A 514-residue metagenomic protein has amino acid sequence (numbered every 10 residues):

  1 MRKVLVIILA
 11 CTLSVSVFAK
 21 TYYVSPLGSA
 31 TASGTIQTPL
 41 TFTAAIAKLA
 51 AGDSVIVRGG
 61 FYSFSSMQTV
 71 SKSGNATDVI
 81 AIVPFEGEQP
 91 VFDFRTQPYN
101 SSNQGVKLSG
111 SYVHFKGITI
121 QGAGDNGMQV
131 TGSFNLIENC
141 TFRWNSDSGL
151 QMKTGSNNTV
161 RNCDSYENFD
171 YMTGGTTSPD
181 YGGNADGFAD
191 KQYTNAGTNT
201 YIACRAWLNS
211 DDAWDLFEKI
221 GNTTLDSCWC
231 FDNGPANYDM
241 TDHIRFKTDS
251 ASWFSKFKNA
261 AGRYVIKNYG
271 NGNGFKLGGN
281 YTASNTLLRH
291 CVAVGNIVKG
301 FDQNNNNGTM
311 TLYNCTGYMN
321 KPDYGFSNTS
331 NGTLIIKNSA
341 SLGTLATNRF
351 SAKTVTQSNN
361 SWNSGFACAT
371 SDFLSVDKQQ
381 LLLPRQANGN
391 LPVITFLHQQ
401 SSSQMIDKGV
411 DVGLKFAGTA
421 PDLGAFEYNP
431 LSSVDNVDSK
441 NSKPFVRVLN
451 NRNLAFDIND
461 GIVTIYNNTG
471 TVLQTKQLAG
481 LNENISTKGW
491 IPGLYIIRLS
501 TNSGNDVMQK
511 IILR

Functional and structural regions predicted by a protein language model:
V24-R58, S63-F64, D422, V472-L473: Acidic Gly/Asp/Thr-rich repetitive segments characteristic of extracellular carbohydrate-active and adhesion proteins
Q37, G59, F64, S73-G124 (+2 more regions): Right-handed parallel beta-helix/beta-spiral solenoid domain characteristic of secreted/periplasmic
R58, V83-F85, S109, K116 (+24 more regions): Feature marks extracellular polysaccharide-active and adherence modules
G60, S111, S133, L481 (+1 more regions): A glycine-anchored, Pro-Gly-centered beta-turn/N-cap motif
S65-S66, S71, S227, Y281-T395: Predominantly extracellular beta-rich ligand-binding scaffolds that present long acidic/polar faces for carbohydrate
M67-S71, F94-V106, G122-Q129, W144-K153 (+5 more regions): Extracellular beta-strand/beta-solenoid scaffold signature
R385-V434: Surface beta-loop-beta hairpin patches that serve as ligand-binding interfaces in beta-rich domains
D435-R514: C-terminal outer-membrane/trafficking sorting elements
